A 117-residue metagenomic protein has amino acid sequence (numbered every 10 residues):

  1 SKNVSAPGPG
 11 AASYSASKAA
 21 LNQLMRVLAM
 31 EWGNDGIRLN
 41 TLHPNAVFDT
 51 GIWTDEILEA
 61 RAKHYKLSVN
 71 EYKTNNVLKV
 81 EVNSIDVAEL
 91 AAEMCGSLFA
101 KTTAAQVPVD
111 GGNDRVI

Functional and structural regions predicted by a protein language model:
S1: Residue(s) in the substrate-gating loop at a strand-loop-helix junction that position the organic substrate next
A6-A12, K79, S97: Active-site loop immediately N-terminal to the catalytic Tyr-X3-Lys motif of short-chain dehydrogenase/reductase
Y14, N22: Catalytic tyrosine of NAD(P)H-dependent dehydrogenase/reductases that use a Tyr as the general acid/base
S17, M25: Active-site helix of classical SDR
G33, R38, T102-A104: Short, small/polar-rich loop/turn modules that mediate ligand/substrate recognition or access, typified
R38-F48, P108-D110: Conserved SDR Rossmann-fold cofactor-binding beta-strand/turn motif
V47-N75: A glycine/serine/threonine-rich, flexible loop-to-helix segment that serves as the NAD(P) cofactor-binding "lid"
V80-V109, D114-R115: C-terminal substrate-recognition "lid" of short-chain dehydrogenase/reductases
